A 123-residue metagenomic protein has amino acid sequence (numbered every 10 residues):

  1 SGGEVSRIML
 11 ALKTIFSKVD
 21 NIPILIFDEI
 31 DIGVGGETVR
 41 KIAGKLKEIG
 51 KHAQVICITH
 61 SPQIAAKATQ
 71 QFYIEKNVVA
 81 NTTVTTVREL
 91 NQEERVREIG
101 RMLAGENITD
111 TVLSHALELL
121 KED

Functional and structural regions predicted by a protein language model:
S1-E4, G35: Short, conserved glycine- and acidic-residue-centered signature motifs in active-site or ligand-binding loops
G3-L25: GG-anchored amphipathic helix commonly corresponding to the ABC/SMC/Rad50 NBD signature/C-loop
T14-K18, G36, E48: Conserved helix-loop functional segments at active or binding sites
I15, I32, V79: Short, glycine-/Ser/Thr-/acidic-enriched flexible segments
V19-D20, I32-R40: Conserved D-loop-proximal element of ABC-family nucleotide-binding domains
D28-E29: Walker B catalytic acidic pair
E37-D123: C-terminal lobe/lid and adjacent interdomain/linker elements of RecA-like ASCE P-loop ATPase modules
